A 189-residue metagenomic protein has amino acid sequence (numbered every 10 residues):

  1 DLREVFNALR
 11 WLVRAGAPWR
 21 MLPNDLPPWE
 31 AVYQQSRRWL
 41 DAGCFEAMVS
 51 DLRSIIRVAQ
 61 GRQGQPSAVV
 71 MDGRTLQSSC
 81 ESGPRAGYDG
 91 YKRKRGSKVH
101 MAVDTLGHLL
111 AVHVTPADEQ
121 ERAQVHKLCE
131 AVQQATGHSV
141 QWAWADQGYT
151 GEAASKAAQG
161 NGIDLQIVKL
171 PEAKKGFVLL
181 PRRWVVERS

Functional and structural regions predicted by a protein language model:
D1-S189: Short alpha-helical elements
